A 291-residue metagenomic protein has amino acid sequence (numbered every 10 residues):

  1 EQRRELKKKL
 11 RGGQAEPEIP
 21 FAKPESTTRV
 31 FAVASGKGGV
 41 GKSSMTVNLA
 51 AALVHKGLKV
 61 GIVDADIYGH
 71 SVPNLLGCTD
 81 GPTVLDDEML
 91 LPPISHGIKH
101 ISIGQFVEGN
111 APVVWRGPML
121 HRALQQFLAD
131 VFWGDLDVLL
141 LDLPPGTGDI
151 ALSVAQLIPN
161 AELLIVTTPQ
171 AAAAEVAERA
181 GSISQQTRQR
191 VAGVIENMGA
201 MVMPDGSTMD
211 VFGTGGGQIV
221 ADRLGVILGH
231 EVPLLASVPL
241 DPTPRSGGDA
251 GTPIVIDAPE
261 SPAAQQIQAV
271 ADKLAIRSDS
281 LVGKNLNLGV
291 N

Functional and structural regions predicted by a protein language model:
E1-E18, G181-N291: C-terminal lobe/tail of nucleotide-utilizing enzymes
A22-T28: Phosphate-binding P-loop
T27, G38, D64, V72 (+8 more regions): Residue-level signature of catalytic and energy-coupling elements of molecular machines, predominantly ATP/GTP-dependent
R29-D66, G181: Walker A/P-loop phosphate-binding motif and the immediately C-terminal alpha-helix
L53, K59-W115, H121-A129: Phosphate-binding loop that captures ATP/GTP phosphates
K59-D64, I165, G193-V194: Short beta-strand "acidic-cap" motif of Rossmann-like dinucleotide-binding folds
V107-S153, A173: Phosphate-binding/switch loop-helix module in NTP-utilizing enzymes
V138-T187, I195: Conserved P-loop NTPase nucleotide-binding/switch module
